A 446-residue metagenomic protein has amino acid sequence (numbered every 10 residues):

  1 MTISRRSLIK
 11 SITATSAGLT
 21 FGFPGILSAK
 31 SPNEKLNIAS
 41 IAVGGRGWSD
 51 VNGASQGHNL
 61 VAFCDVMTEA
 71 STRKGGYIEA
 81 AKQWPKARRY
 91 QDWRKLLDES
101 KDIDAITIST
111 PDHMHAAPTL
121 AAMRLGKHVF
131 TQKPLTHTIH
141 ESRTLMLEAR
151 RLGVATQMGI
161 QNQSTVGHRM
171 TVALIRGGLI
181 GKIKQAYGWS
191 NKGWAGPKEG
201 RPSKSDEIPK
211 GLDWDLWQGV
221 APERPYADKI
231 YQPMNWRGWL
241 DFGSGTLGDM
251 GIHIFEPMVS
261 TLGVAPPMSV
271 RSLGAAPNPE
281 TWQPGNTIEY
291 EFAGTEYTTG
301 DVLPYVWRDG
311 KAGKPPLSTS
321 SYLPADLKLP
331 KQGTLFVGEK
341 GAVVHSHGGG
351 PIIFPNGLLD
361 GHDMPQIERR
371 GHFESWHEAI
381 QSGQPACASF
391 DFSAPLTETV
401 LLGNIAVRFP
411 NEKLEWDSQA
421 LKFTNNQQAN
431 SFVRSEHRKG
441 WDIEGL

Functional and structural regions predicted by a protein language model:
M1-H128, R143-A155: N-terminal glycine-/serine-/threonine-rich beta1-alpha1-beta2 phosphate-ribose binding loop of Rossmann-like
I9, A81, R94-L97, T119-M123 (+8 more regions): Non-transmembrane alpha-helical segments in soluble domains of secreted/periplasmic/extracellular proteins
A42, L179-P197, D213-P225, M268-P277 (+1 more regions): NAD(P)-dependent dehydrogenases' Rossmann-like dinucleotide-binding region
Q56-G57, C64-A81, M250, P266-L446: Glycine-enriched catalytic-core subsegment of oxygenase/oxidase enzymes
Y90, S109-M114, L135-H137, S142 (+5 more regions): Short, solvent-exposed turn/loop segments enriched in Gly/Ser/Thr/Pro and often Arg
H128-F130, T136-L216: A contiguous active-site-proximal alpha/beta segment in oxidoreductase catalytic domains
T165-G188, G200-S203, D241, G248-G274 (+1 more regions): Oxidoreductase and adenylate-handling cofactor-binding alpha/beta cores
D215-G300: Rossmann-like dinucleotide-binding domain that binds NAD(P)(H)
